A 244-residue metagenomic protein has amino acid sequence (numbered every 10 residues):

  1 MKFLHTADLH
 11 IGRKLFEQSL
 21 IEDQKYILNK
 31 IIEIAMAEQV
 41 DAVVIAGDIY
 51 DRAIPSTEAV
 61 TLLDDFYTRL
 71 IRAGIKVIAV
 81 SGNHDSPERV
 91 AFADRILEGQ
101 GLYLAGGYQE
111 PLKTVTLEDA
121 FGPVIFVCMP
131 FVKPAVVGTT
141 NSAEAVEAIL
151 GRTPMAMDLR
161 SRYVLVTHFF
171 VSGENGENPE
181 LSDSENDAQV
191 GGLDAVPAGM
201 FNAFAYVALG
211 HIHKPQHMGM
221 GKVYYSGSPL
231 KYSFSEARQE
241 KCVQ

Functional and structural regions predicted by a protein language model:
M1-I45, D51-Q244: Extended recognition/assembly regions associated with phosphoester-bond processing machinery
